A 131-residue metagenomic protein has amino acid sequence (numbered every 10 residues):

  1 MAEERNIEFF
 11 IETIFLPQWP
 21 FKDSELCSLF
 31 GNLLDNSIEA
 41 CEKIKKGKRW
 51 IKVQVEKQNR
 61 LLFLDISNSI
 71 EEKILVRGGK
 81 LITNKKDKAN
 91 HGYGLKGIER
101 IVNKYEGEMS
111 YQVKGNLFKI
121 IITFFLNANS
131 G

Functional and structural regions predicted by a protein language model:
A2-F10: Short conserved segments within the C-terminal catalytic ATPase subdomain
F10-L29, A89: Conserved short strand/loop->alpha-helix "switch" segment adjacent to the catalytic nucleotide/phosphoryl-transfer site
D23-K46, E99-R100, K104: Conserved ATP-binding N-box helix of the HATPase_c
K48-R60: Short beta-strand/loop element within the Bergerat-fold HATPase_c
R60-G92, G131: Glycine-rich/acidic phosphate-handling loop/turn and adjacent ATP-lid/helix of nucleotide-binding kinase/ATPase domains
E72, K114-I121: Glycine-rich nucleotide-binding loop
N103-N116: Glycine-rich ATP-binding loops of the HATPase_c
